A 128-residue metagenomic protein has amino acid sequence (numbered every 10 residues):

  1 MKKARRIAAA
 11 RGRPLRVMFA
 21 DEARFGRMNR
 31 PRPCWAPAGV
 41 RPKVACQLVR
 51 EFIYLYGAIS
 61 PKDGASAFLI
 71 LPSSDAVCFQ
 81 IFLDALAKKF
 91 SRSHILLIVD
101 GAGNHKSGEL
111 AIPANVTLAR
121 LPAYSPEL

Functional and structural regions predicted by a protein language model:
M1-L128: Short functional hotspots at interaction and active-site rims
